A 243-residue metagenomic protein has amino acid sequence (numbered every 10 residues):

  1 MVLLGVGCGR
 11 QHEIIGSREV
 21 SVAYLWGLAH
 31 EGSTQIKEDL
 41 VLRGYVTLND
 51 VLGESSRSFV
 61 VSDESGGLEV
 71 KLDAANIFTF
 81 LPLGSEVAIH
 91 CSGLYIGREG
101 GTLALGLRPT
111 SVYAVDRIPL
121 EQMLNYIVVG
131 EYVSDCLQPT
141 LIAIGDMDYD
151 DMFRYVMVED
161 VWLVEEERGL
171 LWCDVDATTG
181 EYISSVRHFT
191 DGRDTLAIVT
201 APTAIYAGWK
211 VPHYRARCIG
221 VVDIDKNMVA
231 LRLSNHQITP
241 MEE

Functional and structural regions predicted by a protein language model:
M1-G7: Sec-dependent bacterial lipoprotein signal peptides
C8-E243: OB-fold nucleic-acid-binding modules
